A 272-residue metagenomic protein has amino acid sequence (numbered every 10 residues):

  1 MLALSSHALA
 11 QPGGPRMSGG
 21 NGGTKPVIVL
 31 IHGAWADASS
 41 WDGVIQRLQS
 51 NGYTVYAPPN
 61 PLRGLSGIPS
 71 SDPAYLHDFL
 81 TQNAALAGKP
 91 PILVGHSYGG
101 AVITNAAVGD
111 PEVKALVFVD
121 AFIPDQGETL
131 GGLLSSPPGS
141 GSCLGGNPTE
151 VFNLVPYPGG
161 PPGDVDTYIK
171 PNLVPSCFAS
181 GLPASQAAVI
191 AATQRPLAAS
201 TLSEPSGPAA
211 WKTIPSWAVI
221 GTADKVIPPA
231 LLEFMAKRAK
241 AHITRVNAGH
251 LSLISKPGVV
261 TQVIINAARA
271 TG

Functional and structural regions predicted by a protein language model:
G23-L65, E112: Conserved HGGG/HGGXW glycine-rich cap/lid loop of the alpha/beta-hydrolase fold
G33-A36, S97-Y98, F122: Active-site glycine-rich loops that stabilize anionic/oxyanionic intermediates across multiple enzyme folds
N60-I92, N105-G109, G131-P138: Active-site loop/oxyanion-hole signature of alpha/beta-hydrolase fold enzymes
D72, I254-A268: Post-His helix in hydrolase/transferase enzymes
V94-G99, I103: Gly/Ala-rich beta-loop-alpha elbow adjacent to hydrolase catalytic centers
E112-V113, F118-P161, A198, M235: Flexible "cap/lid" loop of the alpha/beta hydrolase fold
A218-I220: Short beta-strand/loop motif that positions the catalytic acidic residue of the alpha/beta-hydrolase fold
T222-N247, I254, A267: Conserved loop-alpha-helix segment in the C-terminal half of the alpha/beta-hydrolase fold that carries the catalytic
